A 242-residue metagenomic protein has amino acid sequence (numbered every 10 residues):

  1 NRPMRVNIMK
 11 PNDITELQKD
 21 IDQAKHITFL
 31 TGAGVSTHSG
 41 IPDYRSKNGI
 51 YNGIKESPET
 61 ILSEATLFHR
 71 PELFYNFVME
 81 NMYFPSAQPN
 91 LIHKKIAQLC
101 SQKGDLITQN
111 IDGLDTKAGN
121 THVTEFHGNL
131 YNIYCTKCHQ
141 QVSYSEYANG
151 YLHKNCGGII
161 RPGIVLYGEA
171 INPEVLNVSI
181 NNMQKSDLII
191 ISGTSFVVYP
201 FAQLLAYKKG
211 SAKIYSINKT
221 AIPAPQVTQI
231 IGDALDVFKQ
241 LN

Functional and structural regions predicted by a protein language model:
R2-N242: Conserved catalytic core of sirtuin-type NAD+-dependent deacylases
